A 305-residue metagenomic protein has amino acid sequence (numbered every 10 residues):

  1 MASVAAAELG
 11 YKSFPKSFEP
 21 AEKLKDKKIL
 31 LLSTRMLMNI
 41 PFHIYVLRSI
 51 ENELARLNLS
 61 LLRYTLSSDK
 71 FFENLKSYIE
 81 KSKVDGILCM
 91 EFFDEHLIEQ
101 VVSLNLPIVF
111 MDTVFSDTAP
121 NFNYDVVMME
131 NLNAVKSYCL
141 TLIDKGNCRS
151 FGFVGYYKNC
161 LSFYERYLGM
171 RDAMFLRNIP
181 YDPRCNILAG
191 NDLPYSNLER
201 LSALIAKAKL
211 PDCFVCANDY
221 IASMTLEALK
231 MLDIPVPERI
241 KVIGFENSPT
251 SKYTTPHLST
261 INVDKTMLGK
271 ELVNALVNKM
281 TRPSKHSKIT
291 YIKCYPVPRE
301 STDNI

Functional and structural regions predicted by a protein language model:
M1-N39: N-terminal helix-turn-helix/winged-helix DNA-binding helices and compositionally similar short basic alpha-helical
K23-L140, I205-A206: Alpha-helical recognition/docking segments in bacterial nutrient-uptake and carbohydrate-utilization systems
P41-R56, A134-S137, L161-Y181, M224 (+1 more regions): Short, solvent-exposed amphipathic alpha-helices that sit in or adjacent to ligand/effector-binding or catalytic
L54-L66, F153, R171-N197: Short beta-strand elements in bilobed, periplasmic/extracellular small-molecule ligand-binding domains
D125-F153, L168, D172, P194-S202 (+2 more regions): Hydrophobic alpha-helical segments within soluble ligand-binding/sensing domains
K136-N178, K288-T302: An alpha-beta-alpha
R149-S150, Y181-C185, V236-K241: Short acidic capping loops at alpha-helix termini that bridge into adjacent secondary structure
L198-I305: Flexible loop/turn connectors
